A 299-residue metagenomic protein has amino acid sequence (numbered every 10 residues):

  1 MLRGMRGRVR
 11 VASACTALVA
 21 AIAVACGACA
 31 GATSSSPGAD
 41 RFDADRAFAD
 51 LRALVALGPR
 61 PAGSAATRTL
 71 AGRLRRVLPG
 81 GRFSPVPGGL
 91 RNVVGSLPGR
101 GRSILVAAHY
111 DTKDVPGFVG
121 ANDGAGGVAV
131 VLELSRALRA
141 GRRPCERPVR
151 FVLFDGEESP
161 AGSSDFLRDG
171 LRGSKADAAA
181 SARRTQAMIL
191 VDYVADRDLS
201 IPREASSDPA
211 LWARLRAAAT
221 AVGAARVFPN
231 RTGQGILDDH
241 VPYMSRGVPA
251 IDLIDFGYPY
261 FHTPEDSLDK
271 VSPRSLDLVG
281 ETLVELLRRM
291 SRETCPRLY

Functional and structural regions predicted by a protein language model:
L2-L18: Bacterial N-terminal signal peptides that target proteins for export
C15-A28: Bacterial N-terminal signal peptides
A25-A39: C-terminal region of N-terminal signal peptides and the immediate post-cleavage residues of exported proteins
S35-P37, A49-R100: A non-catalytic alpha/beta surface segment that caps or lines the substrate-entry region of metallo-dependent hydrolase
A47-R60, A108, V115-G117, D192 (+2 more regions): Acidic/histidine-rich, surface-exposed loop or edge segments in extracytoplasmic proteins
L54, S84-V86, L97-G99, A107-D111 (+5 more regions): Active-site-proximal beta-strand/loop segments in catalytic clefts of secreted hydrolases
P59, A187, V194-Y299: Active-site-adjacent substrate-binding region of metalloamidase/peptidase-like peptide-processing proteins
D114-A218, T232-G235: Acidic/histidine-rich catalytic neighborhood of metal-dependent amide-processing enzymes
